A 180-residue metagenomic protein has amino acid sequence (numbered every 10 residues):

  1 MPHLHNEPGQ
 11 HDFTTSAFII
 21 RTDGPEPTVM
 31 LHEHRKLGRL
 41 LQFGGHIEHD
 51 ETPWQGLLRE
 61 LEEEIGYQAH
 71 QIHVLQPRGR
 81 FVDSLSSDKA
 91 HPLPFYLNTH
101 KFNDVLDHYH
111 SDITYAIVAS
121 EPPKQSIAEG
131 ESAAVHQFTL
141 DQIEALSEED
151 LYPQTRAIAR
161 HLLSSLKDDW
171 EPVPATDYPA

Functional and structural regions predicted by a protein language model:
M1-G24, D88-A90: Acidic, metal-coordinating catalytic segment for phosphate/diphosphate chemistry, firing primarily on the Nudix
Q10, H46, D50, H108 (+1 more regions): Aromatic-acidic/polar surface patches that form glycan- and anion
D12, R59-E60, H136: Short, cationic motifs built from Arg/Lys/His that form the positively charged side of catalytic pockets
P25-H70, L75-V82: Conserved Nudix-box catalytic region and its N-terminal flanking loop in Nudix hydrolases and closely related
R35-L40, L106-A180: Nudix hydrolase/Nudix homology domain
G66-P122: Active-site segment of metal-dependent pyrophosphate-handling enzymes, primarily the Nudix hydrolase catalytic core
